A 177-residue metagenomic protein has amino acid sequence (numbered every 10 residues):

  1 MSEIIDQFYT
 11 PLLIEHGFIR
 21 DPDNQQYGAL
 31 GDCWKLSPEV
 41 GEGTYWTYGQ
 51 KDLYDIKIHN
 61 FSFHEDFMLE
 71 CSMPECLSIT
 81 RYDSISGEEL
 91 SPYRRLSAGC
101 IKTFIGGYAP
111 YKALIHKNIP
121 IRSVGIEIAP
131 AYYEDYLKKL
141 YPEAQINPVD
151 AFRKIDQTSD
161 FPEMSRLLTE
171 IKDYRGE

Functional and structural regions predicted by a protein language model:
M1-S78: N-terminal low-complexity or simple alpha-helical regulatory segments that function as activation/interaction modules
T10, T44-T47, T80, T103 (+2 more regions): Residue-identity detector for threonine
G17, G28-G31, G41-G43, G49 (+5 more regions): Residue-identity detector for glycine
L36, Y82, I101-K102: Short, flexible coil/turn micro-motifs enriched in small/turn-prone residues
I58-N60, S78-Y82, R122-A129: Short hydrophobic beta-strand segments that form the core of ligand-binding sensory/regulatory domains
F61-D66, S84-S86, A129-Y133: Generic structural motif
M73-P92, P130: Glycine- and acidic-residue-biased ligand/ion/polar-headgroup-sensing regions
E89-E177: Alpha-helical bundle regulatory/interaction domains
